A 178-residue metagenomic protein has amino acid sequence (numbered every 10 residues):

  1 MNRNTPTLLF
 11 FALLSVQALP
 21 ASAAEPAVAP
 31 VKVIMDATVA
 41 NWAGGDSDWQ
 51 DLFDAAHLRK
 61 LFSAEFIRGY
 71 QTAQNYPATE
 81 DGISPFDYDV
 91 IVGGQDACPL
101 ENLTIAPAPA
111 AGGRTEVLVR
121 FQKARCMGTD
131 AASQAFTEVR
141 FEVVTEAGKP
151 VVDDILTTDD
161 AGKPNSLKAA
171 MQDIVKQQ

Functional and structural regions predicted by a protein language model:
M1-L8: Bacterial N-terminal signal peptides that target proteins for export
S15-P20: N-terminal signal peptide c-region/cleavage motif recognized by signal peptidases
A24-P85: Core segments of small alpha/beta cavity-forming domains
P26-A27, Q50, A131, A135 (+1 more regions): Extracytoplasmic/periplasmic, Sec-exported soluble proteins
S63, I67-A131: Surface-exposed, charged secondary-structure patches
T104-P107, E138-T145: Hydrophobic/aromatic beta-strand elements that line small-molecule binding cavities or substrate pockets in beta-rich
R114, L118-E138, E146-A147, V151-Q178: Low-complexity, intrinsically disordered terminal/linker segments enriched in charged and Gly/Pro repeats
